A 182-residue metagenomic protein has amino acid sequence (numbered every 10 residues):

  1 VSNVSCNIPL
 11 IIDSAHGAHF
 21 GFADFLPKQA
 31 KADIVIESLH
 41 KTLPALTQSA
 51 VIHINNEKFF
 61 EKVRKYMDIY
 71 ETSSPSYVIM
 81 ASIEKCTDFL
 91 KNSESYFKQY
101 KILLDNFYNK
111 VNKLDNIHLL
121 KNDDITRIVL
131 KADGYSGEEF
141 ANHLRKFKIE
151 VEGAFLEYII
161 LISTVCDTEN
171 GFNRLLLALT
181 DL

Functional and structural regions predicted by a protein language model:
V1-L120, A132: Conserved PLP-enzyme active-site core in the AAT-like
N109-L182: Conserved C-terminal alpha-helix-loop-beta "cap" of PLP-dependent enzymes that closes/shapes the active-site mouth
